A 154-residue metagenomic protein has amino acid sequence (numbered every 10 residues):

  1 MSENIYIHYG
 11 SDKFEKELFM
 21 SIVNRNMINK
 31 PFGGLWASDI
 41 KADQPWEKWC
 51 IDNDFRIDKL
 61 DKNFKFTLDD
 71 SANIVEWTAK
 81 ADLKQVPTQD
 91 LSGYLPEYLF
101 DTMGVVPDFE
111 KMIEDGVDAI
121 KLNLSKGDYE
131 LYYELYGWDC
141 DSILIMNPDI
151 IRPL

Functional and structural regions predicted by a protein language model:
M1-N24, D52-L154: Active-site and NAD+-binding cores of ADP-ribose-processing enzymes
Y9, I22-S38: A short, exposed loop/beta-hairpin motif centered on an aromatic-Gly-Thr core
N24-I28, K41-W46, A72: Acidic, serine/threonine- and proline/glycine-rich low-complexity repeats
G34, Q44-E47, V75, Y136: Short, low-complexity intrinsically disordered segments
D39-K41, A79: Helix N-cap/beta->alpha junction signal
K41-I57: Short active-site loop/helix that positions an aromatic residue
